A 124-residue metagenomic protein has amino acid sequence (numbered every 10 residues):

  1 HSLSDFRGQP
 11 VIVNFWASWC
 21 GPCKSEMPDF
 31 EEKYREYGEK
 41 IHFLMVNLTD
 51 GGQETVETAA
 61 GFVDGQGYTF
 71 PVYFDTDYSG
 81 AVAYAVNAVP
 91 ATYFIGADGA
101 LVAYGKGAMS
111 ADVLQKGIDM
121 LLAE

Functional and structural regions predicted by a protein language model:
H1-V11, R35-Y37: A short beta-strand-turn-helix
S2, W16, L44: Conserved Rossmann-like nucleotide-binding pocket used by diverse enzymes that bind dinucleotide cofactors
R7-Q9, E39, Y68-T69, V86: Active-site acidic short loop of glycosyltransferases
Q9-V11, W16-W19, A88: Short pre-active-site segment immediately N-terminal to redox-active cysteine/selenocysteine motifs in thiol-based
I12-V13, F43, T92: Hydrophobic beta-strand anchors of alpha/beta hydrolase catalytic cores
W19, N47-T49, A103-Y104: Second-shell loop/turn segments in exported
K24-Q66, T76-A83: Structural microenvironment flanking redox-active thiols in thiol-disulfide oxidoreductases
G61-T69, D75-A123: Thiol/disulfide oxidoreductase modules built on the thioredoxin-like
